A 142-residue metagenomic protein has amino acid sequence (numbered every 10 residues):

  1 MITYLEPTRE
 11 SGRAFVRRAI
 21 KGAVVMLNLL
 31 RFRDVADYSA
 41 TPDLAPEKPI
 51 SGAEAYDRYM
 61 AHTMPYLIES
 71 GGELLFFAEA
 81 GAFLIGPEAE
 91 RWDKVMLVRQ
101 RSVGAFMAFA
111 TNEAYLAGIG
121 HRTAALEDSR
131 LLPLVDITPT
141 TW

Functional and structural regions predicted by a protein language model:
M1-K94, R101, A105, V135-W142: Short S/T/G/P-rich N-terminal loop/turn motif that feeds into the first structured element of a domain
F83-L84, L116-G118: A short local loop/turn or secondary-structure capping micro-motif enriched for an aromatic residue
V98-R101, A110: A conserved hydrophobic position in a structured secondary element of the catalytic/binding core that shapes
A105, G118-H121: Short, hydrophobic/aromatic alpha-helical segments in well-folded domains
A108-Y115: Short amphipathic alpha-helices in soluble, non-transmembrane regions that often serve as interface/regulatory elements
G120-W142: Charge-dense polyanion-binding interfaces
